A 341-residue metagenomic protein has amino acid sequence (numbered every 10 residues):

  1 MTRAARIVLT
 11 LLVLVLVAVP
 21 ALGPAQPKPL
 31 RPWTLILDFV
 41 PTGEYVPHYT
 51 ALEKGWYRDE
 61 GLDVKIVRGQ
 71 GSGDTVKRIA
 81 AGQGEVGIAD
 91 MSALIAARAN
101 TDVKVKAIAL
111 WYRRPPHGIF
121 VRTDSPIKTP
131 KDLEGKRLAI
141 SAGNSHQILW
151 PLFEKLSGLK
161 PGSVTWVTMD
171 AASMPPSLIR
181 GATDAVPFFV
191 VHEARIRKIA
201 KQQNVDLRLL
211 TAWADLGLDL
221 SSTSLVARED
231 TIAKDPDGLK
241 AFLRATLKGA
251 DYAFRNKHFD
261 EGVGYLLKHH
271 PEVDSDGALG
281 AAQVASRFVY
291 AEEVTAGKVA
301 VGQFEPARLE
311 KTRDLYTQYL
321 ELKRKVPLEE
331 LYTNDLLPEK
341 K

Functional and structural regions predicted by a protein language model:
M1-R31, E339-K341: Short, low-complexity disordered leader/linker segments with a strong preference for bacterial N-terminal type II
Q26-R180, D184-V191, L207-W213, L218-D219: Short, glycine-/small- and polar/acidic-enriched structural segments that line small-molecule recognition paths
L52-E53, R58, K155, R197-K201 (+2 more regions): Short polybasic/polar patches that bind polyanions
E60, K106-A107, G262-V263, K325-L328: Short, hydrophobic secondary-structure boundary micro-motifs
S92, V167, A172-P176, R180-E272: Pocket-lining segment of extracytoplasmic ligand-binding domains
P161-V164, L207, H270-S286, L322-E330: Short, surface-exposed acidic
A233-Y319: Secondary-structure end/capping motifs
P306-K341: Conserved C-terminal helix/tail region of periplasmic/extracytoplasmic solute-binding proteins
